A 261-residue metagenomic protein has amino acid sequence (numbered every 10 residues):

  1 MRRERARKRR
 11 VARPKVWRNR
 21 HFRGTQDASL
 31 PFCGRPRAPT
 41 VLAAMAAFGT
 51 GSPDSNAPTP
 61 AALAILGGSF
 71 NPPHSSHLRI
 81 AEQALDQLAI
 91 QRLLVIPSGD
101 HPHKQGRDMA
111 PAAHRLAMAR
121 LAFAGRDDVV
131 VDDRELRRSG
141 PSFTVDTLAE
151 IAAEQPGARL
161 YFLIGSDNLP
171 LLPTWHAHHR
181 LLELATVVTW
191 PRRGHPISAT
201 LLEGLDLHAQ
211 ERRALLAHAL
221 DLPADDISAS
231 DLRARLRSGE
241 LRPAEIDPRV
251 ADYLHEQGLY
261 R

Functional and structural regions predicted by a protein language model:
K8-V11, W17, G24-T25: Cationic, amphipathic, low-complexity segments that mediate targeting or membrane/lipid association
W17, H21, P31-R261: Nucleotidyltransferase catalytic core that binds NTPs
